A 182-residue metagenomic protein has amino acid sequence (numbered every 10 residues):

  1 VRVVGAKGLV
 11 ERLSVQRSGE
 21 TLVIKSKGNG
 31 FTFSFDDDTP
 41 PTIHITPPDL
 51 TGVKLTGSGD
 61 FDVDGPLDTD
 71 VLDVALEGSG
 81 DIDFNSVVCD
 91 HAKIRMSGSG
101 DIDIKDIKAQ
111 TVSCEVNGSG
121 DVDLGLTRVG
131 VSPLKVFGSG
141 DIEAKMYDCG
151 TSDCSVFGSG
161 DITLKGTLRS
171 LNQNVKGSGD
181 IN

Functional and structural regions predicted by a protein language model:
V1-E77, D83-M96, D103-E115, D123 (+2 more regions): Acidic (Asp/Glu) and glycine-rich low-complexity loops/linkers that are typically intrinsically disordered
G78, G98, G177: Conserved catalytic residues of ABC-type ATPase nucleotide-binding domains
I102-N182: Short, surface-exposed interaction patches in beta-rich subdomains that mediate adhesion/assembly near membranes
